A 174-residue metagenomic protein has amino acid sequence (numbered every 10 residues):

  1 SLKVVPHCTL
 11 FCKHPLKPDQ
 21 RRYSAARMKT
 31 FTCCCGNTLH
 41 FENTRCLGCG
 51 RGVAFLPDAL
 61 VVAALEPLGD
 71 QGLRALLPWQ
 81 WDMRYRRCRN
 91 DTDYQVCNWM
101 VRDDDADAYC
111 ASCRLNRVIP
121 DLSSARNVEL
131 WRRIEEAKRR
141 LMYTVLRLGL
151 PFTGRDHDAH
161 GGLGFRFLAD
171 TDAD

Functional and structural regions predicted by a protein language model:
L2-V5, P18-R21: Short, low-complexity intrinsically disordered segments enriched in A/P/G/S/L with frequent Arg, especially at protein
M28-F31, E42, W81-R84, D103-A106: Short metal-coordination and nucleic-acid-contact micro-motifs, chiefly zinc-binding Cys/His arrays
T32-C35, G48, R87-N90, S112-L115: Short, cysteine/histidine-rich loop/knuckle motifs that typically chelate Zn2+
N37-H40, V53, T92-Q95, V101 (+1 more regions): Cys/His-rich microdomains that often coordinate metals
G50-L60, C113-L122: Short Cys/His-rich micro-motifs in 6-15 aa windows
A108-I134: Fold-level signature of zinc-dependent metallopeptidase catalytic domains
R133-D174: Auxiliary, metal-adjacent structural segments of Zn-dependent hydrolase domains
